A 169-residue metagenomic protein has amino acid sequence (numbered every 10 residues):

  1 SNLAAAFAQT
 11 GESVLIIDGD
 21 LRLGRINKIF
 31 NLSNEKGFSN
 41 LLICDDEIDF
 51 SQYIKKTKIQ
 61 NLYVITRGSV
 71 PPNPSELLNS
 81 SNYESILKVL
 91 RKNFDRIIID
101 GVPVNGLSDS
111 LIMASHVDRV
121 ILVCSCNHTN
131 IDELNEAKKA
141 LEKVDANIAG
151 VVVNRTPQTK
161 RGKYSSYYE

Functional and structural regions predicted by a protein language model:
S1-E169: P-loop NTP-binding module
